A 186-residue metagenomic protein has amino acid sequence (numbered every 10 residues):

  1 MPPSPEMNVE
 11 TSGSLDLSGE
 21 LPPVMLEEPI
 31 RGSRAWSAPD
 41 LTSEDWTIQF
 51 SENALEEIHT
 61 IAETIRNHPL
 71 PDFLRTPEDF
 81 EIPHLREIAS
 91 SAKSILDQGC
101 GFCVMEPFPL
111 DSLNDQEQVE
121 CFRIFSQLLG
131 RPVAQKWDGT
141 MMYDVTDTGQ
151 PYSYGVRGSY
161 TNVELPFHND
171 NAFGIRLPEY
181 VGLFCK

Functional and structural regions predicted by a protein language model:
P2-K186: Non-heme Fe(II) oxygenase catalytic core, chiefly the N-lobe of the double-stranded beta-helix
